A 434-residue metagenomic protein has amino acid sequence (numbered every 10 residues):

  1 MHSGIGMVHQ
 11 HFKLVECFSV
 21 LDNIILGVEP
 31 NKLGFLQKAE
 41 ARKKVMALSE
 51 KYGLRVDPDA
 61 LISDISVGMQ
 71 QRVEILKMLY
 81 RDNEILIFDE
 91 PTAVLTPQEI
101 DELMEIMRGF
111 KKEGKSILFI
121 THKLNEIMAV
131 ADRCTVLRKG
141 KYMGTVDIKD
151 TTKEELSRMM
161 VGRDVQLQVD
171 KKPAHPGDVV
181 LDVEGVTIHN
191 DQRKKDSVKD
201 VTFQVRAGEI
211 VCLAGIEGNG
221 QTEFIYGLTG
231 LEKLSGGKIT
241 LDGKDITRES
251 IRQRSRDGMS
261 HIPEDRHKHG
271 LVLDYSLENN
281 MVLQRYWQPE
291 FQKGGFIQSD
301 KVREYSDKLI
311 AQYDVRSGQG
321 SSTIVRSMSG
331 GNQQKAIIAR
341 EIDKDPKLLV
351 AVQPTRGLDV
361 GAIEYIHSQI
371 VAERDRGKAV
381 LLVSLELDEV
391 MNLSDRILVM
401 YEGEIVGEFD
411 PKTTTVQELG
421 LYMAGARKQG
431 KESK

Functional and structural regions predicted by a protein language model:
M1-K434: Glycine-rich phosphate-binding loops of nucleotide-dependent enzymes
